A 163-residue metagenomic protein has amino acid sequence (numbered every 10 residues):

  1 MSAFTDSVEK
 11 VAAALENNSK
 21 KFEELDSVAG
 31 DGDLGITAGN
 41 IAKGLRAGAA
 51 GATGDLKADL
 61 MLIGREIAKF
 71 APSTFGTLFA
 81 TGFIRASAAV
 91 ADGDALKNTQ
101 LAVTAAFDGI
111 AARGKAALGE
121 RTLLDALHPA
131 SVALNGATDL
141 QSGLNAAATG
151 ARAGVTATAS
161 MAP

Functional and structural regions predicted by a protein language model:
M1-P163: N-terminal loops that bind phosphate or other acidic moieties and the adjacent beta-alpha structural core
